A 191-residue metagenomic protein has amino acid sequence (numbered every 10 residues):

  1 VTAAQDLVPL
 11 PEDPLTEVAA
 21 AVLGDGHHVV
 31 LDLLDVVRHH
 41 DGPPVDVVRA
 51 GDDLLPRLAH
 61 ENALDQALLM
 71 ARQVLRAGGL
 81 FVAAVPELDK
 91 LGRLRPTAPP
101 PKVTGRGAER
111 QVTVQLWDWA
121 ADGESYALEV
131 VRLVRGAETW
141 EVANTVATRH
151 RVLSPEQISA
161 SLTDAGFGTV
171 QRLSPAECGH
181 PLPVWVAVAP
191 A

Functional and structural regions predicted by a protein language model:
D6-V29: Conserved alpha-helix/loop element of class I SAM-dependent methyltransferases that forms part of the SAM/SAH-binding
G24, A59, R76: Short conserved AdoMet
G24, H28-V47: Class I SAM-dependent methyltransferase SAM/SAH-binding core
D46-A63: A short SAM/SAH-binding and catalytic strip from SAM-dependent methyltransferases
A63-A77: A short glycine-rich, Lys/Arg-flanked "PGG" loop and its adjoining helix->strand segment in the class I
G78-V85: Conserved beta-strand signature within the Rossmann-like core of class I S-adenosyl-L-methionine
V85-P155: SAM-dependent methyltransferase
R149-A191: C-terminal lobe and adjacent flexible extensions of AdoMet/dcAdoMet transferase-like proteins
